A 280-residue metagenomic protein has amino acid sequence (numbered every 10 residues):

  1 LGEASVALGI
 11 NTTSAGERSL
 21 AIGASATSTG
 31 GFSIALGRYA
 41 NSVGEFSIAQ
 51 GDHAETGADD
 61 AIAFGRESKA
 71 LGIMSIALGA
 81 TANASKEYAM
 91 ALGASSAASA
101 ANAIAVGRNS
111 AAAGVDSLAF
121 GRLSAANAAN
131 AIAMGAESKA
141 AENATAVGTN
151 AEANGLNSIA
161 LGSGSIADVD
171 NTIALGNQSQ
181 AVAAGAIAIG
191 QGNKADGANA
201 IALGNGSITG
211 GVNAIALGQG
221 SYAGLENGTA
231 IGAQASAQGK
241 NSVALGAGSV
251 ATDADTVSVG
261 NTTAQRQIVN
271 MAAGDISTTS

Functional and structural regions predicted by a protein language model:
L1-I10, E17-N41, E45-N109, V115-S280: Small/polar residue-rich beta-strand/coil "junction" motifs that cap repeat-based extracellular fibers
